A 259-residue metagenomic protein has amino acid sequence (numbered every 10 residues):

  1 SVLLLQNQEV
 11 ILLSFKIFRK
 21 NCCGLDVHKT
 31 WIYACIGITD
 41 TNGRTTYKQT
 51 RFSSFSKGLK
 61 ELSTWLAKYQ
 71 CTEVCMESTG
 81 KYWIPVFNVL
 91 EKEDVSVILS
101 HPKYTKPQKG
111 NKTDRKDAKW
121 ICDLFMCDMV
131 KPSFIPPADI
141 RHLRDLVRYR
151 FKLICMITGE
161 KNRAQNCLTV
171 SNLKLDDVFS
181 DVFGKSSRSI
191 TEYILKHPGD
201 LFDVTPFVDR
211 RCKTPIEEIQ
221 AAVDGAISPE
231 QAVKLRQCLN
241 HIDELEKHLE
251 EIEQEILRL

Functional and structural regions predicted by a protein language model:
S1-L259: A detector of single, family-specific signature residues that are central to catalytic or substrate-handling motifs
